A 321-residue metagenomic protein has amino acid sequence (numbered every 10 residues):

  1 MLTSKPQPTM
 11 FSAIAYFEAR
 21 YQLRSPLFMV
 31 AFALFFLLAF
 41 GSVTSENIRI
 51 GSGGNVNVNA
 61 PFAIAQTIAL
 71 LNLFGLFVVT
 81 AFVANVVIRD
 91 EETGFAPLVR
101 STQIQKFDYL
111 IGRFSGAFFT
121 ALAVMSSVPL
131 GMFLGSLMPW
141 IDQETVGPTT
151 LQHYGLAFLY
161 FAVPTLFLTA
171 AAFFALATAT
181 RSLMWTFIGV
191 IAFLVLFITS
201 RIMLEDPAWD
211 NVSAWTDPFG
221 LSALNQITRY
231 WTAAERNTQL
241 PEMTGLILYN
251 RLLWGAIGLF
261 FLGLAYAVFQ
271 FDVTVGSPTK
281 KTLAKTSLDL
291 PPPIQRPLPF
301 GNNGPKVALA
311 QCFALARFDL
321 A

Functional and structural regions predicted by a protein language model:
L2-F32, P292-A321: Aromatic- and glycine-rich beta-strand/loop motifs that create alpha-glucan
I14-A33, F107-F118, T180-I191: Alpha-helical transmembrane segments and their helix-start/interface "positive-inside/aromatic belt" motifs in integral
A15, L23-R24, A84-A123, A316: Helix-loop-helix units of permease transmembrane domains in multi-pass membrane transporters, especially ABC
Y21, R89, T102, F133-L137 (+2 more regions): Transmembrane helix-loop junction
A33-A81, I111-L183: Secretory targeting signals
S45-V58, I141-V146, M184-V268, V275-G276: Terminal transmembrane helical anchor/hairpin motif
L76-E91, F167-T178, L252-F271: Transmembrane alpha-helical segments in integral membrane proteins
A175, I257-G301: Junction motif at the cytosolic side of a transmembrane helix
